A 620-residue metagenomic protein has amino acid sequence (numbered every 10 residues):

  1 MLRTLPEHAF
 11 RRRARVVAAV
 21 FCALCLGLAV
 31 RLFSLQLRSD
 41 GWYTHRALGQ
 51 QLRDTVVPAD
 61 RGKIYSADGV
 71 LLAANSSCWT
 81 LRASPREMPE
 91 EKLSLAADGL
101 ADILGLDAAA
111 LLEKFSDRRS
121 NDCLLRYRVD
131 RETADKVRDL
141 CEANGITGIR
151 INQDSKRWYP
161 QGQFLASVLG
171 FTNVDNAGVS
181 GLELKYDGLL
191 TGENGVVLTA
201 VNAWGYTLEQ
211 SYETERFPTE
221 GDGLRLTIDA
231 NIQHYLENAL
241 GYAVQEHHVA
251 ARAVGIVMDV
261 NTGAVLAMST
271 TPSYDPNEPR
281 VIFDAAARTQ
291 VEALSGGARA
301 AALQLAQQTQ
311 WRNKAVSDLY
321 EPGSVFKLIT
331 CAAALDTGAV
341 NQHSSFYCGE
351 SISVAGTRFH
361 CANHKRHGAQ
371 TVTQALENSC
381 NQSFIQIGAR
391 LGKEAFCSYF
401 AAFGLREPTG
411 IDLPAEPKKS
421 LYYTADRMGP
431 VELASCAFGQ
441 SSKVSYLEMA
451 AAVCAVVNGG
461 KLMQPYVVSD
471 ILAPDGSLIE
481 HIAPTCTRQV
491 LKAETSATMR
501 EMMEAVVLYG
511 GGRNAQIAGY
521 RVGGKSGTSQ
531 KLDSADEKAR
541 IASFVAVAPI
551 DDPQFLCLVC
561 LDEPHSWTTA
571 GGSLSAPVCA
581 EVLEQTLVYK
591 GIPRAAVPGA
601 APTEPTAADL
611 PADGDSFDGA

Functional and structural regions predicted by a protein language model:
M1-L294, Q310, L319, E394-G404 (+4 more regions): Periplasmic/cell-envelope proteins involved in peptidoglycan metabolism and beta-lactam response
A73, N202-T214, V260-V325, I329-L561 (+3 more regions): Beta-lactam-recognizing serine transpeptidase/beta-lactamase-like catalytic domain environment
